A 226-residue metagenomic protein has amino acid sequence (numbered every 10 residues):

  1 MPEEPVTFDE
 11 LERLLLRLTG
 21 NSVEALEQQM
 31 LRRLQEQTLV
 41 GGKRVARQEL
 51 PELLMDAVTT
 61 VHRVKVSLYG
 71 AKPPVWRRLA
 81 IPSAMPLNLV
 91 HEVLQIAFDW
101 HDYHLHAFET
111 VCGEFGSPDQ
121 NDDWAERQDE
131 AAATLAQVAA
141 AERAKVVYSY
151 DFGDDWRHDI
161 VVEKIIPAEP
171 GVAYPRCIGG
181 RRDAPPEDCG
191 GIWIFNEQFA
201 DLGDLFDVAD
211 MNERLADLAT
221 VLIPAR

Functional and structural regions predicted by a protein language model:
M1-R226: Short linear regulatory motifs enriched in tryptophan with gly/pro/ser
